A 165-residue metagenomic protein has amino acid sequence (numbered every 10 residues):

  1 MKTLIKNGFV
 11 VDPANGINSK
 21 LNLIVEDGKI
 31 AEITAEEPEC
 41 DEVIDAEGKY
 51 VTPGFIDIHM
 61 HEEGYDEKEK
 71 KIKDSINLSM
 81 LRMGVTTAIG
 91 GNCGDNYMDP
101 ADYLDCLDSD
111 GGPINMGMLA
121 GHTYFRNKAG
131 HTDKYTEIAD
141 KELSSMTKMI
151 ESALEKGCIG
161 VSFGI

Functional and structural regions predicted by a protein language model:
M1-E39: N-terminal metal-binding scaffold of metallo-dependent hydrolase/deaminase domains
T3-I5, P38-T86: Replace "His-x-His-based motif
G8, L23, G28, G48 (+4 more regions): Divalent metal-coordination and catalytic microenvironments
D12, N92, I165: Residues that line or immediately flank small-molecule/substrate-binding pockets and catalytic motifs
D12-P13, T52, R126: Short, solvent-exposed loop/turn elements at domain surfaces
T34, E47, A120: Residues at the C-termini of beta-strands that transition into short coil/loop
T34-D41, T136, D140-K141: Short, glycine- and charge-enriched coil/turn segments that flank and shape catalytic ligand pockets
M60, K68-S162: Divalent-metal coordination cores built from histidine and acidic residues
